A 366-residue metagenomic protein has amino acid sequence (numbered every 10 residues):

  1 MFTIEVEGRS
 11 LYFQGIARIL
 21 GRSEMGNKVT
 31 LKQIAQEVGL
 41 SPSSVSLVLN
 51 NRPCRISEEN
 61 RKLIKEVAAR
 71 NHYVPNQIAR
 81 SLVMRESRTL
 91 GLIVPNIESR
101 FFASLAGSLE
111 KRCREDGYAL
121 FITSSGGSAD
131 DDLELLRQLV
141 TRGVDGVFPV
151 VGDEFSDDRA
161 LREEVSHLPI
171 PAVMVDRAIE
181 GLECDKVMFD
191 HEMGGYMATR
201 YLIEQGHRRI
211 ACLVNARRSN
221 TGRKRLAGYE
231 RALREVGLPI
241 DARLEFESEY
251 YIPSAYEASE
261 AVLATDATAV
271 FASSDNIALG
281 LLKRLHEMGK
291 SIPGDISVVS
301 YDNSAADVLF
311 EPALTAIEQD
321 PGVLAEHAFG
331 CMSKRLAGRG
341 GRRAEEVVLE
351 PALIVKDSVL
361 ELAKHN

Functional and structural regions predicted by a protein language model:
M1-G26, T30, R85-R200, E204 (+1 more regions): Alpha-helical recognition/docking segments in bacterial nutrient-uptake and carbohydrate-utilization systems
F2-S87: N-terminal helix-turn-helix DNA-binding module of bacterial transcription factors
E7-S10, I240, Y256-N366: Flexible loop/turn connectors
E37, P42-L47, V83-N96, Y201 (+1 more regions): Short beta-strand segments enriched in small/hydrophobic residues
G39-S41, H72, E86, V140-G143 (+6 more regions): Conserved functional loop/turn residues at catalytic and ligand-binding sites
A68, C113, A232-L233, L285 (+1 more regions): Conserved hydrophobic residues forming the short capping helix/wall of the S-adenosyl-L-methionine
P95-S104, I122-D131, D153, R177 (+6 more regions): Hinge/beta->alpha junction and helix N-cap segments in small-molecule ligand-binding domains
